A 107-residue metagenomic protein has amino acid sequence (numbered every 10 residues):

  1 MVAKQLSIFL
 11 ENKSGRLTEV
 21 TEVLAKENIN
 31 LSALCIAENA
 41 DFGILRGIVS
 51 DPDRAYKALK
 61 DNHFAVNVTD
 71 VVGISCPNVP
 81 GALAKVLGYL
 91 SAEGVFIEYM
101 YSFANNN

Functional and structural regions predicted by a protein language model:
M1-P80, A84-N107: Structural preference for solvent-exposed beta-strand-turn elements and adjacent flexible terminal/loop segments within
